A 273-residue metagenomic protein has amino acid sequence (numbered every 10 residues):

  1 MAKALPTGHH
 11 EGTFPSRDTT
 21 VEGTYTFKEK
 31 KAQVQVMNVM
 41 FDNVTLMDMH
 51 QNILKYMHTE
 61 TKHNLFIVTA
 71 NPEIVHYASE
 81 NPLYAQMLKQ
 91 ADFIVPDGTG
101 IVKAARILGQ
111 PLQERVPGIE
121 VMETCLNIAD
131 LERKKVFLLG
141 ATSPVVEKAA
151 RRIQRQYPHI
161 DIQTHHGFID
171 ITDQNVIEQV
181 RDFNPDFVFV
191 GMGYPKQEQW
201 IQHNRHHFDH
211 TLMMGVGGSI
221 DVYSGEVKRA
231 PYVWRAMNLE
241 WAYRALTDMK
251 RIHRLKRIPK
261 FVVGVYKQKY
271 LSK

Functional and structural regions predicted by a protein language model:
A2-F14, D18-E114: N-terminal nucleotide/polyanion-binding subdomain common to many enzyme families
K62-N64, K134, F208-T211: A short helix->loop->beta-strand "cap" motif at the edges of active sites that frequently abuts
N71-V75, M192-Q197, S219-I220: Short glycine-rich anion-binding loops that position phosphate/pyrophosphate groups of nucleotides and phosphorylated
P82, Q86-Q90, Q199-G218: A short, gly/pro- and small-residue-rich
G100-A105, R229-K273: A transmembrane-helix-recognition feature enriched in membrane-embedded lipid enzymes and envelope glyco-/phospholipid
V102-Q179, F183: Conserved beta-alpha
G167-I171, T211-T247: Short, flexible loop segments at boundaries between secondary-structure elements
N184-Y194, H210: Proline-aspartate-enriched helix->loop->beta-strand connector
